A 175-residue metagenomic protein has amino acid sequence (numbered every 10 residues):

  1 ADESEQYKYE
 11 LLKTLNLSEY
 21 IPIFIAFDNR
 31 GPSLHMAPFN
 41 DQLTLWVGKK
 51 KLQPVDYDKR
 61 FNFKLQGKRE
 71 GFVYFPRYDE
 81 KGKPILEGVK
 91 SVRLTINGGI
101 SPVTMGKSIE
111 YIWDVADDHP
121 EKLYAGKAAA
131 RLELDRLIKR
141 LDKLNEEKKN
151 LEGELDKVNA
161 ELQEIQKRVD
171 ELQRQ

Functional and structural regions predicted by a protein language model:
A1-Q175: Conserved functional micro-motifs across diverse proteins
